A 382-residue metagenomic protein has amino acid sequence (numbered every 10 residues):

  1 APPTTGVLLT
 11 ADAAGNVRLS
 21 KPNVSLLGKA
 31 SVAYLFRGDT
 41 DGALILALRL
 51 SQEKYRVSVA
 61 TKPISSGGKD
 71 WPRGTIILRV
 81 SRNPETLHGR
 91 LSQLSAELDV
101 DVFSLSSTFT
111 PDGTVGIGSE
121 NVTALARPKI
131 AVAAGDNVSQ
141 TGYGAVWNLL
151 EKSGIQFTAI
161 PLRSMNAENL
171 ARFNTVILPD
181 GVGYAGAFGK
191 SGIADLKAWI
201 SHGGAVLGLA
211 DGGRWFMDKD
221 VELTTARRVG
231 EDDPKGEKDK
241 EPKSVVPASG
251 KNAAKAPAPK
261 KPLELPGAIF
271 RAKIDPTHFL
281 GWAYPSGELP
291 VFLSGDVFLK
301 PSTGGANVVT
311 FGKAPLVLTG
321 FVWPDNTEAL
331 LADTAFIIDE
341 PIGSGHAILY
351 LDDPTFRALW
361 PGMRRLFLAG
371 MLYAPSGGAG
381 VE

Functional and structural regions predicted by a protein language model:
A1-E382: Intrinsic-disorder/low-complexity accessory segments
